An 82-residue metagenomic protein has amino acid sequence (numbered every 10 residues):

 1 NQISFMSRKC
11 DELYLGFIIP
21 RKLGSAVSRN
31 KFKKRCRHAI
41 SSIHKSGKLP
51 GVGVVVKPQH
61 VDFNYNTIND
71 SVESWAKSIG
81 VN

Functional and structural regions predicted by a protein language model:
N1-N82: Positively charged, solvent-exposed patches that mediate nucleic-acid binding
